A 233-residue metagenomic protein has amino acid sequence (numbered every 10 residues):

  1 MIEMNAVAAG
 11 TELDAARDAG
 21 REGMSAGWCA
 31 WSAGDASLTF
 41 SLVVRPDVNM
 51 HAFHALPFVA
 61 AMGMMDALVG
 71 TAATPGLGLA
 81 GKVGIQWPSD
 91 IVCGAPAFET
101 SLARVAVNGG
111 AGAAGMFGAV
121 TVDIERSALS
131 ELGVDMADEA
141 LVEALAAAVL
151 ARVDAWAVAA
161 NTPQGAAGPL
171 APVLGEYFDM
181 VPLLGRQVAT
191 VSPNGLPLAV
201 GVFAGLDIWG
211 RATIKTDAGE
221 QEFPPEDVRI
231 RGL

Functional and structural regions predicted by a protein language model:
M1-G78, R231-L233: N-terminal lobe of the biotin/lipoate ligase/transferase fold
C29, L42, I91-V92, A103 (+1 more regions): Short beta-strand scaffold segments in enzyme catalytic cores
W31-S32, S41, Q86, F117-D123: Short beta-strand segments
A33, V92-G94, N108, V191-P193 (+1 more regions): A generic structural motif
G70-A113: Acidic (Asp/Glu) carboxylate-rich active-site/surface patches
R104-A140: Short, acidic (Asp/Glu-rich) active-site segment that either coordinates a divalent metal cofactor
V134-L198: Conserved, helical-rich catalytic subdomain that frames metal- and/or nucleotide-binding sites in enzyme alpha/beta
L184-L233: Conserved RNA-binding domains used in RNP assembly and mRNA/RNA metabolism
